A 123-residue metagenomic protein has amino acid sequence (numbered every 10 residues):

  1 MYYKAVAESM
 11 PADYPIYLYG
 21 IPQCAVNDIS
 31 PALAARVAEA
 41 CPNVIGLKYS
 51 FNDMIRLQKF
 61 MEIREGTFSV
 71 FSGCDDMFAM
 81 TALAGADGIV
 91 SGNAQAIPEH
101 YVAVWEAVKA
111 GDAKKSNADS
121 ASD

Functional and structural regions predicted by a protein language model:
M1: Glycine-rich anion/phosphate-binding loops
A7-Y14, I21-D123: Catalytic alpha/beta core domains of metabolic enzymes, predominantly
